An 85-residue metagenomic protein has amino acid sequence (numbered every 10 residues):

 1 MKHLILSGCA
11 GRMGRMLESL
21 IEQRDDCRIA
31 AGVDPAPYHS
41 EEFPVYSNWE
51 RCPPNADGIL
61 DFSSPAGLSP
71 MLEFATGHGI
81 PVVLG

Functional and structural regions predicted by a protein language model:
M1-I5: Extreme N-terminal starter segment of soluble prokaryotic enzymes
L6-S19: N-terminal Rossmann NAD(P)H-binding glycine-rich loop of SDR-like oxidoreductase domains
R12, Y38, P65: Conserved Rossmann-like nucleotide-cofactor binding loop
L20-E42: NAD(P)-binding Rossmann-fold cofactor-contacting core
R28-I29, E41-N55: Short acidic low-complexity segments
C52, A56-G85: Glycine/small-residue-rich loop that forms an oxyanion/phosphate-binding "nest" at active or ligand-binding sites
